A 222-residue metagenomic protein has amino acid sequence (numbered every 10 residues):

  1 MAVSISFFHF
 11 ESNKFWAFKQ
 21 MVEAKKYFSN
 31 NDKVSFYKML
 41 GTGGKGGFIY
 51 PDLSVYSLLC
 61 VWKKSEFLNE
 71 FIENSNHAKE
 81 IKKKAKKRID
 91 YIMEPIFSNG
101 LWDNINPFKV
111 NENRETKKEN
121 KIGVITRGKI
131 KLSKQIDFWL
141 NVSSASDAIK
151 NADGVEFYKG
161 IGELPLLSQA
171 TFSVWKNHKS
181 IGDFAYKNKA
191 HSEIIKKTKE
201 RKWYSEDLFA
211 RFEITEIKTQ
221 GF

Functional and structural regions predicted by a protein language model:
M1-Y56, S65-F71, K84-A170, K179-K189 (+1 more regions): Short S/T/G/P-rich N-terminal loop/turn motif that feeds into the first structured element of a domain
N76-K83, H191-E193: A common structural junction motif
G162-L164, I194-K197: Acidic/histidine-enriched, beta-strand-rich ligand/metal-binding domains
T198-K202, E206: Conserved glycine-rich FAD pyrophosphate-binding loop
